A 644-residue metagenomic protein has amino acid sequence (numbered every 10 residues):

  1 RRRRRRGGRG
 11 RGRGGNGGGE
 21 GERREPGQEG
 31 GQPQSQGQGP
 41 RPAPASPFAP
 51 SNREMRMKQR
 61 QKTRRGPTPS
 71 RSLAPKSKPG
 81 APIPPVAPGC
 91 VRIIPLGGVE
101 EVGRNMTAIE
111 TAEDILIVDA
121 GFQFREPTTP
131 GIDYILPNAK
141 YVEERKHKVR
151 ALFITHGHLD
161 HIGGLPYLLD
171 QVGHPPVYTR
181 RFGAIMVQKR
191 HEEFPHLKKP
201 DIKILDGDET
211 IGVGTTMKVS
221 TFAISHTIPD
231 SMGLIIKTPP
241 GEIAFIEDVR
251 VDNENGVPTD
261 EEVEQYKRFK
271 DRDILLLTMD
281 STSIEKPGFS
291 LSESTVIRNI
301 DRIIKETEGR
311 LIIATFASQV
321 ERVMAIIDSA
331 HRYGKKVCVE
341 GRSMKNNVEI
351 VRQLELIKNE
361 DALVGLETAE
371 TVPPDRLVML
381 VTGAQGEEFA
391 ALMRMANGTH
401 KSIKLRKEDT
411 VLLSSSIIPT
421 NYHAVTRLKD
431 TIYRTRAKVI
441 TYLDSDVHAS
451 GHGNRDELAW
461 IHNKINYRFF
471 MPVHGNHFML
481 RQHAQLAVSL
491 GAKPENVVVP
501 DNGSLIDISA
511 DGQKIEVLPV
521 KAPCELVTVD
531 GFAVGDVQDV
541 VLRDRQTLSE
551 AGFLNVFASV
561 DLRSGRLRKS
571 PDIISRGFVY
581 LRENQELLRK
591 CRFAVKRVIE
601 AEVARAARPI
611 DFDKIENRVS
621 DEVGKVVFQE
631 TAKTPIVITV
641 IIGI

Functional and structural regions predicted by a protein language model:
R1-K76: Arginine-glycine-rich low-complexity intrinsically disordered regions
R64-F153, H158-T371, A390-K404, H423-R427: His/Asp/Glu-rich metal-coordinating catalytic cores of metallo-dependent phosphodiesterases/hydrolases acting on
V99, Q123-I135, K148, T441-D444 (+3 more regions): A glycine- and charged-residue-rich anion-binding loop/surface
Y178, M471, T639: Short glycine-rich phosphate-binding loop at a beta-alpha junction
A223, T238, E247, G341 (+3 more regions): Flexible glycine-/small-residue-rich
E285-L443, V447-L587, F593-P609, E616 (+1 more regions): Hard-cation-handling environments
P609-I644: C-terminal tails and terminal domains of large nucleic-acid-associated and other macromolecular-machine proteins
